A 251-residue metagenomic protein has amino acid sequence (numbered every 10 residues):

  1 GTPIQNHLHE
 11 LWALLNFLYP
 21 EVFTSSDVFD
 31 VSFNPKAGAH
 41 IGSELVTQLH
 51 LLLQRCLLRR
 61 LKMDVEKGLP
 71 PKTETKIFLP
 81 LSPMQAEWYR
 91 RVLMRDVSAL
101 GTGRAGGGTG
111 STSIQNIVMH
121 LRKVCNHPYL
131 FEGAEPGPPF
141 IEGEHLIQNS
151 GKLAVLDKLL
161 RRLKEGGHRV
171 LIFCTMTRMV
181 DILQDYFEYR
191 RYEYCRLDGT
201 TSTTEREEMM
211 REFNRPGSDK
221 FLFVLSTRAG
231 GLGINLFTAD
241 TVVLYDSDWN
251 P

Functional and structural regions predicted by a protein language model:
G1-I41, H50-P251: ASCE P-loop NTPase motor core, strongest for the SF2 helicase catalytic module
V46: Cys/His-rich Zn2+-binding cysteine-cluster or related metal-binding knuckle/ribbon modules and their
